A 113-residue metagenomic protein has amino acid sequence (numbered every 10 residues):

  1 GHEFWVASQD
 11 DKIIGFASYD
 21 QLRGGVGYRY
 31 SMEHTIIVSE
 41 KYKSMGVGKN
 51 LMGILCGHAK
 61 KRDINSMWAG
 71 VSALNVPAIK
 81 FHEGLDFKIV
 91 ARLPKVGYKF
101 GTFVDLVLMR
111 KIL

Functional and structural regions predicted by a protein language model:
G1-K41, M52, I112-L113: Acetyl-CoA-dependent GNAT
S18-Q21, W68-V71, K88-D105: Conserved catalytic-core motifs of GNAT/GCN5-like acyltransferases
R29, K60, P77, F100-G101: Short secondary-structure boundary/hinge segments and terminal tails
Y30-M32, L85, K95-L113: C-terminal "cap" of GNAT-fold acetyltransferases
V38, S44-K61, V76-G84: Conserved acetyl-CoA-binding loop-helix of GNAT-fold acetyltransferases
K43, A69-I79, V96: Conserved beta-strand-loop-alpha-helix junction that forms the acyl-donor binding cleft
A59-V71: Conserved GNAT acetyl-CoA-binding A-motif
